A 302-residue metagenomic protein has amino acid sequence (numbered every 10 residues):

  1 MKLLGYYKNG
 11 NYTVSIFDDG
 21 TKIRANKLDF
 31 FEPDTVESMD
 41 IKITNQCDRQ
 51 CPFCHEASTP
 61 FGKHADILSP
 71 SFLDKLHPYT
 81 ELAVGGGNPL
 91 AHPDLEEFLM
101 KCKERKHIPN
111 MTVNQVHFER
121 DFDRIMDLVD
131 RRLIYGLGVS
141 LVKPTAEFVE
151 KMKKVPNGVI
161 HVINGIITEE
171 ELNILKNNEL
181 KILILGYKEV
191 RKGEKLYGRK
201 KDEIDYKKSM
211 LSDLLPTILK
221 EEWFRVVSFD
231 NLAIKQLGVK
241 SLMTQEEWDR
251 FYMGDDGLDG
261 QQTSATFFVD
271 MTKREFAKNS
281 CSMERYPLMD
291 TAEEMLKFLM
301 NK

Functional and structural regions predicted by a protein language model:
M1-I41, S58, E247-W248, S264: N-terminal [4Fe-4S]-dependent radical SAM core
L28-L68, S280: Canonical Radical SAM [4Fe-4S] cluster-binding loop centered on the CxxxCxxC motif and its immediate flanking residues
S38, A57-I67, Y79-H92, C102-D121 (+3 more regions): Core AdoMet radical
Q50, G86, T272-K273: Residue-level recognition of short loop/turn positions
S71, D94-E104, R124-D127, E147-E150 (+3 more regions): Alpha-helical scaffolding segments of alpha/beta enzyme cores, especially the outer helices of TIM-barrel or partial
F72-L76: A short, Lys/Arg-enriched amphipathic alpha-helix followed by its capping loop at the start of a domain
V113, P287-K302: Short, solvent-exposed cationic patches
R132-E293: Radical SAM enzyme [4Fe-4S]-AdoMet core and its adjacent flexible, acidic and glycine-rich loops/tails across
